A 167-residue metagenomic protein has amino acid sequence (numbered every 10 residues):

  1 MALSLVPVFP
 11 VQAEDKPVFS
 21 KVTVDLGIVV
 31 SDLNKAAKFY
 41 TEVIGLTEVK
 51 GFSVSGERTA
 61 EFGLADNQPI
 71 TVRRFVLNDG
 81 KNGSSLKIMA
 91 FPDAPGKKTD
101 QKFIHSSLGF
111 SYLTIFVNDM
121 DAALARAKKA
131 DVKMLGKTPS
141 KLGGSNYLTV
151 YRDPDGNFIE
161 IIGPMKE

Functional and structural regions predicted by a protein language model:
L3, V11-F19, I28, G51 (+3 more regions): Vicinal oxygen chelate
V18-S20, L64-P69, I104-S107: A generic structural micro-feature
V29-G83, K129, L142, R152: Core segments of cupin and vicinal oxygen chelate
G56-E61, P95-Q101: A short, acidic/glycine-rich surface segment
K81, P92-G96: Active-site/binding-pocket entry motifs
T99-Q101, F110, T114: A short, surface-exposed interaction/processing loop segment used at functional sites
D100-S106, A123-A125: Long, charged/polar, surface-exposed segments that mediate recognition or autoinhibition
